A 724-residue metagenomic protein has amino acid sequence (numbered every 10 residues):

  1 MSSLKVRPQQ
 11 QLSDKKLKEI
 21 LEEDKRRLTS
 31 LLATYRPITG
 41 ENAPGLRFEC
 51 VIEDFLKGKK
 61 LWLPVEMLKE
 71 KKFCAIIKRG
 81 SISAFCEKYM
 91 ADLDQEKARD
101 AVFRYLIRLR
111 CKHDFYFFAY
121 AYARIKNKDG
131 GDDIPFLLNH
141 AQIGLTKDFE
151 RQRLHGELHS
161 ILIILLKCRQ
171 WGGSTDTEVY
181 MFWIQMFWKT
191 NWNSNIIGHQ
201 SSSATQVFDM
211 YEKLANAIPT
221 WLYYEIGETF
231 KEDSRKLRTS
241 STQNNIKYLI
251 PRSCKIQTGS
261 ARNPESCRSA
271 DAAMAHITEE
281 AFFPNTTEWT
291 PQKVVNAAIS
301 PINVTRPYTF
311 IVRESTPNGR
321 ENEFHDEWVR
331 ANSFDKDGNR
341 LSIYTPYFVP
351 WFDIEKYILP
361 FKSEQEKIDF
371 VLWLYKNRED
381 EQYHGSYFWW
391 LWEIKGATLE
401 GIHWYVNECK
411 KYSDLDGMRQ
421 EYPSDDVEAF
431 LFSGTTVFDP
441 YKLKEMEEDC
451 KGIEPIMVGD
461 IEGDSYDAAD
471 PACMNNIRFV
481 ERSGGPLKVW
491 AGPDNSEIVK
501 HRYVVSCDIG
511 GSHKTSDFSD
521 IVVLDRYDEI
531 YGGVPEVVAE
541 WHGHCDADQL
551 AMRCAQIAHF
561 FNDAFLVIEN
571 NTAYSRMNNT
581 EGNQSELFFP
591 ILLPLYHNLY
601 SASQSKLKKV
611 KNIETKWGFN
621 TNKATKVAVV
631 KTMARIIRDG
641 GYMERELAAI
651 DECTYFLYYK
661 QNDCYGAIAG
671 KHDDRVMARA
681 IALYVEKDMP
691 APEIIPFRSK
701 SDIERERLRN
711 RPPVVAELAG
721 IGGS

Functional and structural regions predicted by a protein language model:
M1-I161, K213, W221, K236 (+3 more regions): N-terminal accessory segments
S2-V6, Q11, K15-L17, P37 (+13 more regions): RNase H-like, metal-dependent nuclease domains and their acidic two-metal-ion catalytic environment used
G156-M181: Walker A/P-loop
K167-Q170, H199, T316-N318: Conserved H-loop
I184-W192: Post-Walker A helix-loop "phosphate-sensing" segment adjacent to the P-loop in P-loop NTPases
N191-L214: Conserved Walker A/P-loop ATP-binding site and its immediately adjacent core in helicase/helicase-like ATPase domains
F208-A273: Inter-Walker segment of RecA-like/P-loop motor cores
T286-P307: Short, conserved "post-DEAD/DEAH" coupling segment immediately C-terminal to helicase motif II within the SF2/RecA-like
